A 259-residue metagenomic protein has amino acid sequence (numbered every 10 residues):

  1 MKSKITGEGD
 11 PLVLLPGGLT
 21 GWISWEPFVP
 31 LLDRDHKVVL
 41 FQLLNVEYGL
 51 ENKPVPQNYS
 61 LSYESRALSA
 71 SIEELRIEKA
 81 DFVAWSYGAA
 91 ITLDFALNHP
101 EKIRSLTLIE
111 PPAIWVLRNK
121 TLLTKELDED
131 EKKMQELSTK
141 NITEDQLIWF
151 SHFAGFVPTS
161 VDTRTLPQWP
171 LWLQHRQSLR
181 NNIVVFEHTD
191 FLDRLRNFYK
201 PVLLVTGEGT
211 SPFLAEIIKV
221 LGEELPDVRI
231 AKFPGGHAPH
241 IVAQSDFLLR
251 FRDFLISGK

Functional and structural regions predicted by a protein language model:
M1-P54, S71: Conserved HGGG/HGGXW glycine-rich cap/lid loop of the alpha/beta-hydrolase fold
V13-G17, W85, T206: The conserved beta1-alpha1 loop
T20-G21, V46-G49, I114, P212 (+1 more regions): Active-site loop signature of alpha/beta-hydrolase-fold enzymes
V39-V83, L249: Active-site loop/oxyanion-hole signature of alpha/beta-hydrolase fold enzymes
E78-L117: Conserved hydrolase catalytic core segment
P111-P167, N182-I183: Helix-rich cap/lid subdomain of alpha/beta-hydrolase
Q168-E223, K232-P234: Conserved serine/cysteine hydrolase catalytic core
K232-L248: Catalytic histidine-centered segment of alpha/beta-hydrolase-like enzymes
